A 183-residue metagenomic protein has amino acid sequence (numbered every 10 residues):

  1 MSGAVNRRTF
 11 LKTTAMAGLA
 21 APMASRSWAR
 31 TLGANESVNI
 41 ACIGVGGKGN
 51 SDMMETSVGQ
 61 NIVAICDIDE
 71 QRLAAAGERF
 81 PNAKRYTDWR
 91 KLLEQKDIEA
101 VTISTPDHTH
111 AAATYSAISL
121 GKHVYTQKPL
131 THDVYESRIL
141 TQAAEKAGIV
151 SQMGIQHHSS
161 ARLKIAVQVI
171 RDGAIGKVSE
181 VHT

Functional and structural regions predicted by a protein language model:
M1-G18: N-terminal secretory signal peptides and thylakoid transit peptides that target proteins across membranes
T14-F80, H157-S160: N-terminal Rossmann-like dinucleotide-binding module
E36-V38, I149, S179: Nucleotide donor/acceptor-binding cores
G44, A174-T183: NAD(P)-dependent dehydrogenases' Rossmann-like dinucleotide-binding region
K84-D88: Conserved SAM-binding strand-loop segment of SAM-dependent methyltransferases
A100-T102: N-terminal Rossmann-like NAD(P) cofactor-binding module of classical short-chain dehydrogenase/reductase
P106, A111-S159, G173: Beta-strand-loop-alpha-helix segment that lines the small-molecule cofactor/substrate pocket of alpha/beta enzymes
S151-Q152, Q168-V169, V178: Hydrophobic or amphipathic alpha-helical targeting/insertion segments
